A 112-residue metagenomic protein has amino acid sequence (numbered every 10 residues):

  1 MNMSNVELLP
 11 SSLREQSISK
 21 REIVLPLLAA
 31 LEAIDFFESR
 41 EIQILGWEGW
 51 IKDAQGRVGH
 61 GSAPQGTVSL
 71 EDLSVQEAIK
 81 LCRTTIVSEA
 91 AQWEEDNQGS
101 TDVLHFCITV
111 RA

Functional and structural regions predicted by a protein language model:
M1-V24: Long, contiguous N-terminal structural blocks used for assembly/anchoring
L8, A29-E32, L81, T85: Exposed alpha-helical structural elements
E15-Q16, R40, Q92, D96: Surface-exposed polar/charged interaction patches
V24-L70: Amphipathic alpha-helical interaction modules
K80-A112: Amphipathic alpha-helical binding modules
